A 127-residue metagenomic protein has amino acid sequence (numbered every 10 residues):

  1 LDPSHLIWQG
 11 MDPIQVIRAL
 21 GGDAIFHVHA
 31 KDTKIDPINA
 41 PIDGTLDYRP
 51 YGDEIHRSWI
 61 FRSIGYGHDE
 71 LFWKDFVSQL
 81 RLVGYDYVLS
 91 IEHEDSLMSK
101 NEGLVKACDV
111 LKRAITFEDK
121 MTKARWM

Functional and structural regions predicted by a protein language model:
L1-Y66, T122-W126: Acidic/histidine-rich catalytic cores of soluble enzymes
D2, V28, L80, L89 (+1 more regions): Conserved, mostly hydrophobic/aromatic
G22-I25, L82-V88: A general structural motif
F72: A conserved mid-domain beta-alpha-beta active-site/ligand-binding segment of alpha/beta enzyme cores
D75-D86, F117-E118: A structural motif corresponding to the C-terminal end of an alpha-helix and its immediate exit/capping segment
S90-K100: A short, acidic, flexible beta-alpha connecting loop/helix-capping segment that sits on the rim of active
E92-H93, D119-M127: Short, flexible loop/turn segments with low-complexity composition
K100-K120: C-terminal helical cap(s) of enzyme catalytic domains, especially alpha/beta-barrels
